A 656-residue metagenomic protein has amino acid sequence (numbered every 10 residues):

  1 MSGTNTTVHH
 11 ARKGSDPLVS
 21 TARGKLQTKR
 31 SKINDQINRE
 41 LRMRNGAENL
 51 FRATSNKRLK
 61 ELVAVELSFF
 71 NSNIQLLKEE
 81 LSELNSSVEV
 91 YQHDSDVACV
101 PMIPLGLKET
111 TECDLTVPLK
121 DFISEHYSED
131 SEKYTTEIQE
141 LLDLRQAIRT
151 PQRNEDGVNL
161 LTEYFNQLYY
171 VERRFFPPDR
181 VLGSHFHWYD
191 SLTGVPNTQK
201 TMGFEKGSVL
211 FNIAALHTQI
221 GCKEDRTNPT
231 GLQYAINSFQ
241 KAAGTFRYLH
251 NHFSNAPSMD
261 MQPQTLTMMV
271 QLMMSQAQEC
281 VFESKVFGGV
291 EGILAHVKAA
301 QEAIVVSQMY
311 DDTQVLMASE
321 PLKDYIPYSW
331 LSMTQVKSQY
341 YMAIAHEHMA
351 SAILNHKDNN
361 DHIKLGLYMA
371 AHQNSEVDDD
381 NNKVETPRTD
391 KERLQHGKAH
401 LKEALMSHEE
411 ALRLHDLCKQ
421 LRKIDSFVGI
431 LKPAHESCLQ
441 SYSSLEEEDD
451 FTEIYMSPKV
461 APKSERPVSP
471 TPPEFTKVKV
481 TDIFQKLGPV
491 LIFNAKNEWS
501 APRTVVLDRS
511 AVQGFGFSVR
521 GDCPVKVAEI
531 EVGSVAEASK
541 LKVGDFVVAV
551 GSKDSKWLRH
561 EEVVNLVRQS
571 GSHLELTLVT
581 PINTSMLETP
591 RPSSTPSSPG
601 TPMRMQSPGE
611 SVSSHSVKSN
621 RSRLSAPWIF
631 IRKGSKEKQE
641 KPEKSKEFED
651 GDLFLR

Functional and structural regions predicted by a protein language model:
M1, G14-I37, Q199-M202, S332-Y340: Short, charge/polar-rich alpha-helical segments
M1-P17, H362-N382, S469-P489, S593-L653: Long, low-complexity intrinsically disordered regulatory regions in eukaryotic signaling/cytoskeletal proteins
K29-N34, R39, M43-F186, G194: Extreme N-terminal leader/anchor segments
F69-Y91, L249, M309-Q314, A350 (+1 more regions): Amphipathic alpha-helical coiled-coil segments
W188-H356, I363, L367-Y368: Long all-alpha helical scaffold domains
I454-V512, N620: Interdomain regulatory linker/hinge segments that flank or connect interaction modules in polarity/junction/synaptic
N494-A495, W499-G514, E561-E610: PDZ-domain C-terminal substructure recognizer with occasional recognition of PDZ-binding tails
S510-G514, S518-V548, K553-W557, L653-R656: PDZ/PDZ-like domain segments forming the peptide/carboxylate-binding groove, activating on the N-terminal beta-strands
